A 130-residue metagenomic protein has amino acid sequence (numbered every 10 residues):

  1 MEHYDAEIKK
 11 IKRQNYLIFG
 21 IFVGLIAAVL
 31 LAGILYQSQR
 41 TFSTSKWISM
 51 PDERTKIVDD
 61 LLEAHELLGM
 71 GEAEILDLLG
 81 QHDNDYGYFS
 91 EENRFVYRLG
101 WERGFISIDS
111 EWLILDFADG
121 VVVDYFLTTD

Functional and structural regions predicted by a protein language model:
M1-Y16: N-terminal Lys/Arg-rich, disordered targeting/topogenic segments
E2-H3, F19, G24-D130: Residues within mature, well-folded domains
